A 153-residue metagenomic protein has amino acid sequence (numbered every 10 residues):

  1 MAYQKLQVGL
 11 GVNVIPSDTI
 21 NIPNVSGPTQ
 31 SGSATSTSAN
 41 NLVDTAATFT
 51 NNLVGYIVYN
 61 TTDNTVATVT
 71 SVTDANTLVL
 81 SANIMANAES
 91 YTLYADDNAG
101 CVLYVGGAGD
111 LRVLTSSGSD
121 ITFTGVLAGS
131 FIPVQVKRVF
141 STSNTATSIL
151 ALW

Functional and structural regions predicted by a protein language model:
M1-G27, D63, T68-S71, T92-W153: Surface-exposed, low-hydrophobicity beta-strand/loop segments enriched in small/polar/acidic residues
V25-E89: Autoprocessing Asn-cyclization modules and mimics
